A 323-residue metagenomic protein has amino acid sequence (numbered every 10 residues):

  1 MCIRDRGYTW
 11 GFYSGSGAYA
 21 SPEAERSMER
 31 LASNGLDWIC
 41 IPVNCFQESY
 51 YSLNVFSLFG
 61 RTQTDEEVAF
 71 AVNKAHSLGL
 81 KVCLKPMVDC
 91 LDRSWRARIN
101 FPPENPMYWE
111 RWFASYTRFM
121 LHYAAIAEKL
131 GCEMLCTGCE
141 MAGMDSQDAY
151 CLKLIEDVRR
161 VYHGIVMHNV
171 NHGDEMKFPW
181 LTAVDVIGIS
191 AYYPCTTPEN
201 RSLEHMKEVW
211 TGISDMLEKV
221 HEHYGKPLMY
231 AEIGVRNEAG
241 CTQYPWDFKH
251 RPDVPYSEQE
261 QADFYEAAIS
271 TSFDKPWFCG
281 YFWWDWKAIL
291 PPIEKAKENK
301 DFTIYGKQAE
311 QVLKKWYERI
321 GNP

Functional and structural regions predicted by a protein language model:
M1-I3: Short, small-residue-biased leader/transition segments that mark boundaries at the very start of proteins
G11-A18, S52-D65, E104-S115, G138-D145 (+2 more regions): The substrate-binding groove and active-site-proximal loops of carbohydrate-active enzymes, especially glycoside
G17-A32, F113-I126, N171-W180, A262-T271: Short, acidic/polar
A18-Y19, P245, A262-A267, T271 (+1 more regions): Aromatic-rich peripheral "rim/lid" segments of glycoside hydrolase catalytic domains that contact and position glycan
M28, I41-L91, M141, D145-M167 (+3 more regions): Aromatic-lined substrate-binding rim segments of carbohydrate-active enzymes
N34-L53, E67-M144, G240, W286-I289: Substrate-binding cleft and catalytic face of glycoside hydrolase catalytic domains, especially the flexible beta-alpha
M120-C139, V170-E208, P227, A231 (+1 more regions): Aromatic- and acid-rich polysaccharide-binding/catalytic face of secreted or lumenal carbohydrate-active enzymes
A191-E204, V220-A262, W284-K300: Active-site clefts of carbohydrate-active enzymes
